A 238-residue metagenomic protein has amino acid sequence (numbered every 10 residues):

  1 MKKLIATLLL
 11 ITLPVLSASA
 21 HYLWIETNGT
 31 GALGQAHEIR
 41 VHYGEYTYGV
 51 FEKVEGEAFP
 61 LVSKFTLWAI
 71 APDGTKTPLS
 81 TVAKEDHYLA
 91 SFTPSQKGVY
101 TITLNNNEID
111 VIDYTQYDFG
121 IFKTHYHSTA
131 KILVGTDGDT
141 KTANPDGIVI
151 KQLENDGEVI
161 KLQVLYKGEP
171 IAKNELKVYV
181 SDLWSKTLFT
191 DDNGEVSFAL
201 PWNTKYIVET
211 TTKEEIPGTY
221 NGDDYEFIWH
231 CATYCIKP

Functional and structural regions predicted by a protein language model:
L4-P14: Sec-dependent N-terminal signal peptides
V15-A20: Sec/Tat signal peptide C-region and signal peptidase I cleavage site
H21-P238: N-terminal soluble domains immediately following signal/targeting peptides that reside in extracytoplasmic
